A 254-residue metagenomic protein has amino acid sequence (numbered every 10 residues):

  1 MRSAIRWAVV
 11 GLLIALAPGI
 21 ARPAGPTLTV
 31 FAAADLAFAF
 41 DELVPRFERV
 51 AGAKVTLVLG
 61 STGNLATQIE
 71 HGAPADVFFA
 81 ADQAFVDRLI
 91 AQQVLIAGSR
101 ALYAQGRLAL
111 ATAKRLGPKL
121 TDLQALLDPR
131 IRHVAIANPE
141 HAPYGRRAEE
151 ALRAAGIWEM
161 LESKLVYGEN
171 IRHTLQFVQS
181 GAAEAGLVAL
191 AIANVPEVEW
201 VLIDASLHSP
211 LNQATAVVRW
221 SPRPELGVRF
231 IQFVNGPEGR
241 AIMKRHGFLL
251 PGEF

Functional and structural regions predicted by a protein language model:
M1-R6: Positively charged n-region of N-terminal signal peptides that target proteins for export
W7-A17: Bacterial N-terminal signal peptides
I20-A73, A80-Q83, D87-I96, A101-F254: Exported/periplasmic ABC-transporter solute-binding proteins
